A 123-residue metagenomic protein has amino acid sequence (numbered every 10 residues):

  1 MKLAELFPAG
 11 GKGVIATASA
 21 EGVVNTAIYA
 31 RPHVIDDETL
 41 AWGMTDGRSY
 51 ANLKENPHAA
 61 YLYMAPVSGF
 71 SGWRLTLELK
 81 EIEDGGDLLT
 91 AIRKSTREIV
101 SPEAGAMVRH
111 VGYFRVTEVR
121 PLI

Functional and structural regions predicted by a protein language model:
M1-I123: Binding-site signature for planar aromatic cofactors or substrates
